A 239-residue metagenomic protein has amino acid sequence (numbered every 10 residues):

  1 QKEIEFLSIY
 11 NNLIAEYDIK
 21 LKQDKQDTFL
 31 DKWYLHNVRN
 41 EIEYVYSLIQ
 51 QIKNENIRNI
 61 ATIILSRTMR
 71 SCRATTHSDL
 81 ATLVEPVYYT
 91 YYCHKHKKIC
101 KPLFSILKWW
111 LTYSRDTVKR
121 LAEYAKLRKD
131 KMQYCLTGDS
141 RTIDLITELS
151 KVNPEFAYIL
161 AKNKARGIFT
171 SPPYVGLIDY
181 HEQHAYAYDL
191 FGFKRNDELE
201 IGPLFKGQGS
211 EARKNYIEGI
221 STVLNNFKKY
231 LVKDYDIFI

Functional and structural regions predicted by a protein language model:
Q1-L7, W110-A122, A185-A187: Charged, low-complexity, helix-prone segments enriched in Lys/Glu/Asp/Gln
K2-L48, G192-K206: Conserved phosphoryl-transfer catalytic core
E5, N12, D24, T28-F29 (+8 more regions): Alpha-helical structural elements
N11, A15, R39, H94-K97 (+4 more regions): Short linear sequence elements within intrinsically disordered, low-complexity coil regions
N11, D18, T90-C93, S114 (+3 more regions): Compositionally biased, intrinsically disordered low-complexity regions enriched in proline and serine
T28, K32, Q51, N59 (+1 more regions): Short, charged/polar micro-motifs that form catalytic or ligand-binding hotspots
L35-I168, V175: SAM-dependent nucleic-acid methyltransferase catalytic core
L145-I168, P173-I237: SAM-dependent methyltransferase catalytic-core segment centered on the flexible catalytic loop and adjoining short
